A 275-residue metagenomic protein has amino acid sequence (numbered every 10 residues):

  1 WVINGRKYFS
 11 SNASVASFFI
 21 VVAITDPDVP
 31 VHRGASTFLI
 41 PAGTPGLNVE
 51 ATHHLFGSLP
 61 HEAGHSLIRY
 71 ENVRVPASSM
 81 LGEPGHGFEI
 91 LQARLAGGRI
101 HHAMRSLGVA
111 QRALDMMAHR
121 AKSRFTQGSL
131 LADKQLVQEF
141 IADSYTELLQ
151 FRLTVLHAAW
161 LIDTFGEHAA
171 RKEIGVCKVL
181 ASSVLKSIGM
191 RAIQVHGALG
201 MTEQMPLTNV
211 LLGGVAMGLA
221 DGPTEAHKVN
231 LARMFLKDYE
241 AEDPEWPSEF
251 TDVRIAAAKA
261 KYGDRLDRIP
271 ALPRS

Functional and structural regions predicted by a protein language model:
N4-E50: A short core secondary-structure module
S10, P30, F56-E62, E83 (+1 more regions): Short alpha-helix boundary/capping segments
F18-V22, T37-L39, H65-N72, I90 (+1 more regions): Conserved hydrophobic/aromatic beta-strand scaffold that supports enzyme active sites
P45-R74: Flexible, small-/acidic-enriched active-site or ligand-binding loops
L67-R69, H86, A93-S275: Alpha-helical interface subdomain recognition
N72-E89: Long, acidic (Asp/Glu-rich), low-complexity accessory segments flanking structured domains
